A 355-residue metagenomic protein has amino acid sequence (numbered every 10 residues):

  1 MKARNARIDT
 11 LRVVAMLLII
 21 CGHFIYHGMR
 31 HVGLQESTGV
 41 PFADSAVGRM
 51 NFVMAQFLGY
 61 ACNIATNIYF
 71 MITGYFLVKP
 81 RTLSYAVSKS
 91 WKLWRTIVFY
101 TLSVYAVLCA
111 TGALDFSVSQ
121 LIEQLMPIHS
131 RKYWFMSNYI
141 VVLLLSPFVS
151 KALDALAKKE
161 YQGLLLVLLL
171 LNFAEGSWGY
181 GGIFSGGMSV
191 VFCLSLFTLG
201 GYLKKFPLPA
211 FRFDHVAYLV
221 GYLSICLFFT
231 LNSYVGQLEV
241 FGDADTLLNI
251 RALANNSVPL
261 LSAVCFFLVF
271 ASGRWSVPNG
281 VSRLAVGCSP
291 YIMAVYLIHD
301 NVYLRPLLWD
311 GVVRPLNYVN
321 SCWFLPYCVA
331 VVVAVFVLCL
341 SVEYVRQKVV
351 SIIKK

Functional and structural regions predicted by a protein language model:
M1-L169, N279-V281, G287, Y291 (+2 more regions): Membrane-cytosol interface segments of multi-pass membrane proteins, especially ER/Golgi lipid-handling enzymes
L11, I20, H129, I183 (+3 more regions): Extracellular, surface-exposed passenger/stalk and repeat segments of large secreted bacterial proteins
L17-F24, Y100-A106, L165-G179, G221-Q237 (+1 more regions): Aromatic-anchored segments of alpha-helical transmembrane domains
A65-R81, F135-S150, A174-F211, N255-S276 (+1 more regions): Specific transmembrane alpha-helix
L153-L166, Y202-F228: Hydrophobic alpha-helical segments of polytopic membrane proteins
G179, V191, P209-A294, D300-W309 (+1 more regions): Alpha-helical transmembrane segments and terminal signal-anchor/GPI-anchor hydrophobic tails, characterized by long
